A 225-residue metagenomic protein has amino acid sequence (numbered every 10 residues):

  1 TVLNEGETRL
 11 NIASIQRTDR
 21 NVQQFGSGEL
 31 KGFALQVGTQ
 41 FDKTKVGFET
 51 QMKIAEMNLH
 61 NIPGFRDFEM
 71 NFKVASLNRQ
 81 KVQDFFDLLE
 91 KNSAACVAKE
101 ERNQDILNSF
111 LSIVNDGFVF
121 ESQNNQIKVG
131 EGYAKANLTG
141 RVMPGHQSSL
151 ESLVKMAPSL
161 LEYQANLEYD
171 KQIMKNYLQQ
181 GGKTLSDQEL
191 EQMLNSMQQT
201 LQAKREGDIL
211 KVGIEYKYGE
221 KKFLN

Functional and structural regions predicted by a protein language model:
T1-N225: Glycine-rich, small/hydroxylated-residue low-complexity segments
